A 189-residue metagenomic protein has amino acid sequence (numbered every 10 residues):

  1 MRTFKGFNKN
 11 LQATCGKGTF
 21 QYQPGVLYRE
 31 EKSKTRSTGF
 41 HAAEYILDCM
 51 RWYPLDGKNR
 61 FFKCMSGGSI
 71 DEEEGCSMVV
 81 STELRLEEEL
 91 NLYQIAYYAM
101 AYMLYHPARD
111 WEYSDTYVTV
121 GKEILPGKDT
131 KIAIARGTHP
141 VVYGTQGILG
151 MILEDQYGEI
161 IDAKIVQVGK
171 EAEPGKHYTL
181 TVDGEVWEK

Functional and structural regions predicted by a protein language model:
M1-K189: Short, glycine-biased loop/turn motifs at secondary-structure junctions and in low-complexity Ser/Thr/Pro-rich termini
